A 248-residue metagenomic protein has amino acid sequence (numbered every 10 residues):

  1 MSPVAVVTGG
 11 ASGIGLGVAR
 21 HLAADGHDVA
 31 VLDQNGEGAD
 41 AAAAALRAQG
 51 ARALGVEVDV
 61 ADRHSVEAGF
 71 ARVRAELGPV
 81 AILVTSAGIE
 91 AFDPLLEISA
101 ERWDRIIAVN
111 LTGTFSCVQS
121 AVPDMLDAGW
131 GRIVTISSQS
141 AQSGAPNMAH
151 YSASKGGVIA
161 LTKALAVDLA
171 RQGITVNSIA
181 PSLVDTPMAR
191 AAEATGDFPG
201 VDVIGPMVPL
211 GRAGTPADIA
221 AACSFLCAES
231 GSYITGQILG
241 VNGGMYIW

Functional and structural regions predicted by a protein language model:
D93-L96, S143-A149, R171-Q172, G211 (+1 more regions): Active-site loop immediately N-terminal to the catalytic Tyr-X3-Lys motif of short-chain dehydrogenase/reductase
P94-L95, R102-I107, I204: Substrate-binding pocket helix/loop in short-chain dehydrogenase/reductase
V118, S154, T162: Active-site helix of classical SDR
P123, V167-D168, S232: Alpha-helical segment proximal to the catalytic Tyr-Lys
S138: Residue(s) in the substrate-gating loop at a strand-loop-helix junction that position the organic substrate next
S143, M207, S224, T235-W248: Short C-terminal tail/terminal secondary-structure segment of NAD(P)H-dependent dehydrogenase/reductase domains
A170, T175, I234-G236: Short, small/polar-rich loop/turn modules that mediate ligand/substrate recognition or access, typified
